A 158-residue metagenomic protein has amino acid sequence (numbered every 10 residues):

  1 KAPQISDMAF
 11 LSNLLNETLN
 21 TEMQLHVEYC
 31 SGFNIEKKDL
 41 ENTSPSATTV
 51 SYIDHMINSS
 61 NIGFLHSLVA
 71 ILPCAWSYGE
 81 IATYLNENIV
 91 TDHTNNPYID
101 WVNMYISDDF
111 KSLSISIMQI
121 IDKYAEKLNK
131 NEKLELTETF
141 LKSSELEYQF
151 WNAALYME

Functional and structural regions predicted by a protein language model:
K1-S12, S60, L128-N129: Helix-loop segments that flank and shape redox-cofactor active sites
A9-S112, L141, E145: Active-site-proximal alpha-helical scaffolds that flank and shape metal-associated catalytic sites
C30, G79, I121-A125, W151: Hydrophobic residues within well-ordered, non-membrane alpha-helices that form the packing/core of soluble catalytic
L85, I120, Y124, A154-M157: A short secondary-structure junction motif
S107-L141: Long amphipathic all-alpha helical oligomerization modules
T137-E158: Acidic, carboxylate-rich catalytic segments that either coordinate divalent cations
